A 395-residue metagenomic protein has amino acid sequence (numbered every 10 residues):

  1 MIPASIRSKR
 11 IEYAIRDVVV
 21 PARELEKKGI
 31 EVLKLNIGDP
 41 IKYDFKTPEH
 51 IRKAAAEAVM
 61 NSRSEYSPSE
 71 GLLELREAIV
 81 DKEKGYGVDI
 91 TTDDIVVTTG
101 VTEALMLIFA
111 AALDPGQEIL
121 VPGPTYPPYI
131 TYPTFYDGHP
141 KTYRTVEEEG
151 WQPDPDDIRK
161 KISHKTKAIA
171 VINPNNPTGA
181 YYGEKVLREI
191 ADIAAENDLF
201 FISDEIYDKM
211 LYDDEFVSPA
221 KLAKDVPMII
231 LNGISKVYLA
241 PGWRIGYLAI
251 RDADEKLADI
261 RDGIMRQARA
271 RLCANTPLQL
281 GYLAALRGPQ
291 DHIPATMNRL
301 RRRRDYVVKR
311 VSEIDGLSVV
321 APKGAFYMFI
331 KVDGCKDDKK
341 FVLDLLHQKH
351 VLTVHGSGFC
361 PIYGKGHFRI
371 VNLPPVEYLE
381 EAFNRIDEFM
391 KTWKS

Functional and structural regions predicted by a protein language model:
I2-G100, L107, A285-G288, T392-S395: N-terminal small-domain helix-loop-helix segment of the aminotransferase-like
L25-K28, Y136, E196-N197, V226 (+2 more regions): Helix C-cap/helix->beta junction micro-motif
R52, K224-R301, K309, M390: Conserved core segment of the aminotransferase class I/II
D81, D89, K160, D344-T353 (+1 more regions): PLP-dependent enzyme catalytic core of the Aspartate aminotransferase-like
I90-I95, P115-E118, K165, V226-M228: Short acidic capping loops at alpha-helix termini that bridge into adjacent secondary structure
A110-V171, E184: PLP-dependent aminotransferase-like
V146-F216: Active-site phosphate-binding strand-loop segment of PLP-dependent enzymes
L283, L300-V308, V319-V332: Conserved glycine-rich beta-strand-loop-beta hairpin in the small C-terminal domain of fold type I
